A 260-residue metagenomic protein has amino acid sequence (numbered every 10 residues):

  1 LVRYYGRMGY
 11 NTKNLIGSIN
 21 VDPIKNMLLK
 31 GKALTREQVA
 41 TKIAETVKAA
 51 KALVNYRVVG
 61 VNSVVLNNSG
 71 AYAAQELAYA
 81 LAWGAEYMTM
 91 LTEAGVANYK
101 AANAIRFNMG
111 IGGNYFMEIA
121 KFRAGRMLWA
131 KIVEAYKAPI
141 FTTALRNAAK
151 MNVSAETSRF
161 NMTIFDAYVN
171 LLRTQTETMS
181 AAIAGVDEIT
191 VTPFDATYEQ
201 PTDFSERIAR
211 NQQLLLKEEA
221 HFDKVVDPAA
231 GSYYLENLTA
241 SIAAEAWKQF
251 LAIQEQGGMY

Functional and structural regions predicted by a protein language model:
L1-N114, P139-S154, A182, E188-T192: Catalytic alpha/beta active-site cores
G6, E134, Q254: Short polybasic/polar patches that bind polyanions
V65, W129, D195: Glycine-rich beta-alpha junction loops
A71-L77, G112-A124, S158-L171, E199-A209 (+1 more regions): Short glycine/threonine-rich loop-to-helix capping motif typified by GTGT followed within a few residues by an Asp-Pro
A85, T92, A124-A144, N170-E188 (+1 more regions): Long amphipathic alpha-helical segments
T176-M179, V186-Y260: Active-site or pore-adjacent capping/gating segments
